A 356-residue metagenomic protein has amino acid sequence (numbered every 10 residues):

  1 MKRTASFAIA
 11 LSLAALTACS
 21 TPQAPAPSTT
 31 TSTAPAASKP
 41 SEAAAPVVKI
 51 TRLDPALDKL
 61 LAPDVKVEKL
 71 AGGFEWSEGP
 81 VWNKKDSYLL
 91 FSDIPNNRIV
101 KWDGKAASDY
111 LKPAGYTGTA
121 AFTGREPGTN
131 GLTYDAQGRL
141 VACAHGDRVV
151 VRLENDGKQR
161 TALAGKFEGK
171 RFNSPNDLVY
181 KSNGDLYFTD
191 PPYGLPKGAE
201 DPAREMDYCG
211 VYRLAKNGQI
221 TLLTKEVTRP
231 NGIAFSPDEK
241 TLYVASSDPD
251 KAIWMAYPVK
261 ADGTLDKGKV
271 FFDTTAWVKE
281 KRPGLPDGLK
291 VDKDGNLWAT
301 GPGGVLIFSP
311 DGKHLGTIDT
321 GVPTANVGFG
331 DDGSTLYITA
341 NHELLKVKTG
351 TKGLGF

Functional and structural regions predicted by a protein language model:
M1-A8: Bacterial N-terminal signal peptides that target proteins for export
L11-S12: Repetitive helical segments and hydrophobic/amphipathic motifs
A15-A18: C-terminal motif of bacterial Sec signal peptides marking the signal peptidase cleavage site
S20-F356: Sequence-structural signature of mature extracellular/luminal beta-sheet repeat domains, prominently beta-propellers
